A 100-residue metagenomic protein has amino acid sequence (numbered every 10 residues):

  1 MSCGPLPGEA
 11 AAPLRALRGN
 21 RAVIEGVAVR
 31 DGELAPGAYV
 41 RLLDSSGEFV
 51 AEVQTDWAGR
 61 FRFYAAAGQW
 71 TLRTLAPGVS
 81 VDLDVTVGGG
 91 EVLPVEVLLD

Functional and structural regions predicted by a protein language model:
M1-V23: Beta-strand-rich domain onsets/edges
A22, R30-S46: Short, ordered, surface-exposed loop/turn motifs in non-cytosolic proteins
D44-R60: Short, acidic Ser/Thr/Gly-rich low-complexity loop/linker segments typical of extracellular and cell-surface proteins
W57, A66-A67, G89: Surface-exposed loops/turns
R60-A65, P94-V97: Exposed aromatic-hydrophobic patches
A67-G78: A short, solvent-exposed beta-strand micro-motif common in secreted/extracellular proteins
P77-D100: Structured interaction patches on ligand/partner-binding surfaces of diverse proteins
